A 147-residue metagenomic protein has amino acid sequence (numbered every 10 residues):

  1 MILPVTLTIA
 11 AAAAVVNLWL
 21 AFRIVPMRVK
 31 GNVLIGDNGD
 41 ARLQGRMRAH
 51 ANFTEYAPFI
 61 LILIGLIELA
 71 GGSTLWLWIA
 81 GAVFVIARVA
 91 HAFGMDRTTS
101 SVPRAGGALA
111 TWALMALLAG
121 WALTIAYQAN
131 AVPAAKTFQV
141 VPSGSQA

Functional and structural regions predicted by a protein language model:
L3-N32: N-terminal signal-anchor transmembrane alpha helix
I9-A12, M47-H50, A80-V83, G107-A110: Physicochemical signature of membrane-embedded alpha-helices that form the seven-helix bundle of GPCRs, emphasizing
I24-R48: Cytosolic, membrane-interface loops and tails of multi-pass inner-membrane proteins
N52-I64, M115: Core segments of transmembrane alpha-helices that mediate helix-helix packing or line hydrophobic substrate/ligand
I60-L61, I67-T99: Mid-chain, well-packed structural core segment of small domains
A90-A116: Interfacial loop-to-transmembrane junctions
M115-V132: Hydrophobic alpha-helical transmembrane segments in multi-pass integral membrane proteins
Y127-A147: Low-complexity, proline/glycine-enriched hydrophobic segments characteristic of transmembrane helices
